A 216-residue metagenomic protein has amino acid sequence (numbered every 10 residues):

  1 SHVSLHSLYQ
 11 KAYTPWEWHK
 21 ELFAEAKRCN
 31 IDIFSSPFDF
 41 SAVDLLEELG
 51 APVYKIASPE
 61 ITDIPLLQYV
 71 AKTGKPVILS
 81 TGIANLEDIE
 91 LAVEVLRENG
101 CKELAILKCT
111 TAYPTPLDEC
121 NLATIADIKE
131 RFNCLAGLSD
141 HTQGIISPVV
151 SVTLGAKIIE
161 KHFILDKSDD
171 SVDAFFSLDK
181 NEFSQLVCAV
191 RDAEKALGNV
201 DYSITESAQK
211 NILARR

Functional and structural regions predicted by a protein language model:
S1-R216: Catalytic cores and adjacent flexible loops of soluble metabolic enzymes that perform enolate/carbanion chemistry on
